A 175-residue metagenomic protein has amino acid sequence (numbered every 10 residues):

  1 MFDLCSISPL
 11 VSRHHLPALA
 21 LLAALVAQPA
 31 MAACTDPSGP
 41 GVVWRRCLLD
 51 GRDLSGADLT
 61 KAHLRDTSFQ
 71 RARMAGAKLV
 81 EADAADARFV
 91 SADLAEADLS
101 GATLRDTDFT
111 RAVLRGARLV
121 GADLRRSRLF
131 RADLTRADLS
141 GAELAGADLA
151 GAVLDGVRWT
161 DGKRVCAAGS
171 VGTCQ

Functional and structural regions predicted by a protein language model:
D3-A18: Bacterial N-terminal signal peptides that target proteins for export
S6-P9, A24-A30: Intrinsic disorder/low-complexity segments in short proteins, especially the signal peptide and propeptide regions
H15-A27: Bacterial N-terminal signal peptides
Q28-Q175: Tandem repeat scaffolds
